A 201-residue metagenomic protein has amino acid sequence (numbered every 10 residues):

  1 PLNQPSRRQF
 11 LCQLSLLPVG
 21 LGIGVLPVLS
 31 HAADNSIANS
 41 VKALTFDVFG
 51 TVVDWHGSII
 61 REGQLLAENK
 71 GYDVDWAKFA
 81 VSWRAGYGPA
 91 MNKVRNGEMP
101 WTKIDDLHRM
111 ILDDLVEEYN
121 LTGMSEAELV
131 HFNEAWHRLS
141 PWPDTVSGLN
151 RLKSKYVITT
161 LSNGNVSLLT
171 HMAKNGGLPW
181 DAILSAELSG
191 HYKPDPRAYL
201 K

Functional and structural regions predicted by a protein language model:
P1-P18: N-terminal secretory signal peptides and thylakoid transit peptides that target proteins across membranes
S30-A32: Boundary at the C-terminal end of the N-terminal hydrophobic targeting segment
S36-P143: N-terminal helical cap/lid subdomain that shapes the substrate entry/recognition surface in HAD-like hydrolases
F79-A80, P179-H191: A short, structured active-site edge motif that brings together acidic residues
A127-L139, T145-A173, I183-A186: Substrate-recognition element of Asp-dependent hydrolases with the DxDx(T/V) motif
Y192-K201: Conserved Lys-Pro-Asp/Glu-containing loop-to-beta segment of HAD-superfamily phosphomonoesterases, centered on
